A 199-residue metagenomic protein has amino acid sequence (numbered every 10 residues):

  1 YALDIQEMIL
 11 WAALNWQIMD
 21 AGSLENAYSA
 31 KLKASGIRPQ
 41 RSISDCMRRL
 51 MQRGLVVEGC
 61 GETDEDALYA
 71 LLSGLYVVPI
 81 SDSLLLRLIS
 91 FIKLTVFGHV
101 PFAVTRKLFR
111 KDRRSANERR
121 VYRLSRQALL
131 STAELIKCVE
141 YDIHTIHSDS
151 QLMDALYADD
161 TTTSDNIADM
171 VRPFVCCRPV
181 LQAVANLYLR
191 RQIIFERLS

Functional and structural regions predicted by a protein language model:
A2-S199: Long, charge-rich, low-complexity alpha-helical segments
